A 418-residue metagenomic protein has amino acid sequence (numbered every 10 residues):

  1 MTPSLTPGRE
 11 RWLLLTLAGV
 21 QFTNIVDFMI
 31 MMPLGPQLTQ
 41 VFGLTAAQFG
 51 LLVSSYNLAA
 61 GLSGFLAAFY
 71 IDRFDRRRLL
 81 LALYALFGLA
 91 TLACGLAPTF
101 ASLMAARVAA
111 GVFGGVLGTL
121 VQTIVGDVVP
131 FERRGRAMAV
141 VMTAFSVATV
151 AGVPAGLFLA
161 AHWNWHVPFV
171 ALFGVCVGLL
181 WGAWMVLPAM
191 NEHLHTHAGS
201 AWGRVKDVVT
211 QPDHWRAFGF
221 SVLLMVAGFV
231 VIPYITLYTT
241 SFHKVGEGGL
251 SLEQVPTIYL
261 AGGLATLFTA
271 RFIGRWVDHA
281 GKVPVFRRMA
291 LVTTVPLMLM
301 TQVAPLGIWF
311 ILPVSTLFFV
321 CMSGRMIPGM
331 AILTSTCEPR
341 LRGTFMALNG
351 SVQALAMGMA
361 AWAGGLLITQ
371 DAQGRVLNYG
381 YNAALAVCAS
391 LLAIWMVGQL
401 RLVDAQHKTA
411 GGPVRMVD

Functional and structural regions predicted by a protein language model:
T2-P7, A189-G219: Juxtamembrane intracellular "pre-TM" segments in multi-pass secondary transporters
M31-M32, H214-Y259: Extracytoplasmic gate region of multi-pass secondary transporters
G43, D75, L96-S102, V303-P305: Helix-breaking motifs and short loop linkers at transmembrane-helix boundaries and internal kinks in secondary membrane
L62-P98: Conserved MFS/SLC helix-loop-helix module at the cytosolic interface between two early adjacent transmembrane helices
A106-F145: Cytoplasmic helix-loop-helix junction between adjacent transmembrane helices in 12-TM secondary transporters
V140-W184: Helix-loop-helix hairpin linking two adjacent transmembrane segments in secondary transporters
F173-H193, M396-L400: C-terminal membrane-cytosol helix-exit motif in multi-pass small-molecule transporters
V283-P328: C-terminal transmembrane helical hairpin of 12-TM major facilitator-type secondary transporters
